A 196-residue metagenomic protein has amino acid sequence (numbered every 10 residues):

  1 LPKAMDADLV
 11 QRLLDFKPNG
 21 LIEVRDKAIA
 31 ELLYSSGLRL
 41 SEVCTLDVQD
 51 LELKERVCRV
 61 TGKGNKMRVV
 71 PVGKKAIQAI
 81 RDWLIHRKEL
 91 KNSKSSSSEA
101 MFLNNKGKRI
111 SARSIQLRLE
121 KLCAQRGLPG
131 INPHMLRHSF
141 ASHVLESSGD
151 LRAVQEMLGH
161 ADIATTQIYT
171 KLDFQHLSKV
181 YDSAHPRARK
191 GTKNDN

Functional and structural regions predicted by a protein language model:
L1-N196: Conserved catalytic core of the tyrosine transesterase superfamily
